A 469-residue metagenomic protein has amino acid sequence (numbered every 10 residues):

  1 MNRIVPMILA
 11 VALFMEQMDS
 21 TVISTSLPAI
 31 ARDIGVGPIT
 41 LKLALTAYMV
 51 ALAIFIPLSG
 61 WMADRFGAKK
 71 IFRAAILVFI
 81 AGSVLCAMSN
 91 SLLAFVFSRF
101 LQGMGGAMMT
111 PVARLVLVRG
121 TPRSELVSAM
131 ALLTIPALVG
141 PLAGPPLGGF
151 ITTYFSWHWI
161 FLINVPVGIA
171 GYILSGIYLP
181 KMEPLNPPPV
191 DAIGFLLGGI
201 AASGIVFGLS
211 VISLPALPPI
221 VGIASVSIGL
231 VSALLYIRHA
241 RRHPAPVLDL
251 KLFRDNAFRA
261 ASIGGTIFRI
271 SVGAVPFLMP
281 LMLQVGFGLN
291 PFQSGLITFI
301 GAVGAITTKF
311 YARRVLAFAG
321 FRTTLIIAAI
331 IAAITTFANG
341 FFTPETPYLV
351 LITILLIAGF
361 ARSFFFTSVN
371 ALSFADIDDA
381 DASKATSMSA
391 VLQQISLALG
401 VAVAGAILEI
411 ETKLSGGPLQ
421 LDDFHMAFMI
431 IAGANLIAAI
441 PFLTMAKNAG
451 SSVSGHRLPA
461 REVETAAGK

Functional and structural regions predicted by a protein language model:
M1, M445-K469: Intrinsic disorder in cytosolic terminal tails and internal cytosolic loops of multi-pass membrane transporters
N2-M18, I23-T25, P38, A44-L45 (+7 more regions): 12-transmembrane solute porter fold
D33-G35, G67, M88-A94, F155-S156 (+3 more regions): Helix-breaking motifs and short loop linkers at transmembrane-helix boundaries and internal kinks in secondary membrane
V50-I54, V84, L138, L142 (+4 more regions): Hydrophobic/small/kink-forming positions within alpha-helical transmembrane segments of polytopic membrane proteins
A53, I80-A81, A87, V165-Y172 (+3 more regions): Small-residue-rich packing faces within the transmembrane alpha-helices of Major Facilitator Superfamily
I56-I193: Helix-loop-helix hairpins in multi-pass membrane proteins, especially solute transporters
P111, L132, A137-G149, A202 (+3 more regions): Glycine/proline-centered helix-kink
T153-G264, L289-N290, I297, I431-A432: Hydrophobic transmembrane-helix bundles of small-molecule transporters
